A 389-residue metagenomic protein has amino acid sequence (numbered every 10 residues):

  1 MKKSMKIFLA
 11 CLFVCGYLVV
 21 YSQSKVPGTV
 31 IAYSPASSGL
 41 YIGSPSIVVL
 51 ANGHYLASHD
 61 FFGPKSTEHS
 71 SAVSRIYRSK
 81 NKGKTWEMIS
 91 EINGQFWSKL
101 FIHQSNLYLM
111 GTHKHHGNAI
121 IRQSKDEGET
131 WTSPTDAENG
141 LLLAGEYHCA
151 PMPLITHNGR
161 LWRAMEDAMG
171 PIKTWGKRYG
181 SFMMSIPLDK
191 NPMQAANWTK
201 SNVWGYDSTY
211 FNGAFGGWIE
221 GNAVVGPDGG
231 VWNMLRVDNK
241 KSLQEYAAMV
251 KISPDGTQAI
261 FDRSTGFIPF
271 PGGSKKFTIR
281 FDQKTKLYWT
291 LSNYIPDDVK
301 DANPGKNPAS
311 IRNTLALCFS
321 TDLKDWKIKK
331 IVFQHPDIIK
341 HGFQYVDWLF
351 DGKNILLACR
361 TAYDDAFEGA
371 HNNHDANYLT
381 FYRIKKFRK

Functional and structural regions predicted by a protein language model:
M1-S24: Bacterial Sec-dependent N-terminal signal peptides
Q23-S44, V48-F96, F101-A150, I155-G216 (+4 more regions): Beta-rich carbohydrate-recognition and catalytic domains
I279: Catalytic cores of secreted/periplasmic lytic hydrolases that degrade extracellular macromolecules
T285, G352-N354: Conserved loop/turn motif of beta-propeller repeat scaffolds
